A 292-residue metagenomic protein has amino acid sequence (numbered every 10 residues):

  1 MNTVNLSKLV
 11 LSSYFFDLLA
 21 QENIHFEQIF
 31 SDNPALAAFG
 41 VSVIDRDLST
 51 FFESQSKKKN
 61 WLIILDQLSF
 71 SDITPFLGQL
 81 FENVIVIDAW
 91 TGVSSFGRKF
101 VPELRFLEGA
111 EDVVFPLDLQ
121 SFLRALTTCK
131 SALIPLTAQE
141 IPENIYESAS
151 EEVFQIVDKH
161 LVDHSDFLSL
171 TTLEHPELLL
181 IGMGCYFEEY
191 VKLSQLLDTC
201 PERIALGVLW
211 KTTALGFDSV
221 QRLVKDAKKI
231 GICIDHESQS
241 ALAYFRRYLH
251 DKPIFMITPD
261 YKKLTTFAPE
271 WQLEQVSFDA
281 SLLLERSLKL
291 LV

Functional and structural regions predicted by a protein language model:
N2-K59, I64-F70, T74, F81-V86 (+3 more regions): Thiamine diphosphate
S54, F76-G78, F106, A125: Hydrophobic/aromatic ligand-binding patch that stacks against planar heteroaromatic rings of cofactors or nucleotides
W90-A132, L136: Internal gly/pro-rich beta-alpha loop/helix module that stabilizes soluble enzyme cofactors or their anionic handles
